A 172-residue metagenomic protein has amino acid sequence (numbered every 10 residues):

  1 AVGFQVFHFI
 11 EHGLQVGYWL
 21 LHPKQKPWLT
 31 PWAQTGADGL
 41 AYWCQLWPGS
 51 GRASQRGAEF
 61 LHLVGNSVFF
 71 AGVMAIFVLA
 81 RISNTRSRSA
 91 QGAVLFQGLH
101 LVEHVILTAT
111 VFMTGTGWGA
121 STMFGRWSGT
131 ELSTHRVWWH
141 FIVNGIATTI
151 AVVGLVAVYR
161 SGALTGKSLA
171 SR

Functional and structural regions predicted by a protein language model:
A1-V16, S89-A109: Hydrophobic alpha-helical membrane-insertion segments
G17-L21, M74-I76, T110-M113: Membrane-interfacial alpha-helical segments at the cytosolic side of multi-pass membrane proteins
L21-G57, A120-R136: Extracytosolic (periplasmic/ER-lumenal) interhelical loops and adjacent juxtamembrane/interface segments of multi-pass
A53-G72, L132-T149: Membrane-interface loop-to-helix entry segments
V73-S87: Juxtamembrane helix-break-helix junctions at the cytosolic face of small multi-pass alpha-helical membrane proteins
T85, W127-S128, R172: Long, compositionally biased intrinsically disordered regions
E103-L164: Alpha-helical transmembrane segments of multi-pass integral membrane proteins, characterized by long hydrophobic
L164-R172: Short, highly charged, low-complexity non-transmembrane loops/tails of multi-pass membrane proteins
